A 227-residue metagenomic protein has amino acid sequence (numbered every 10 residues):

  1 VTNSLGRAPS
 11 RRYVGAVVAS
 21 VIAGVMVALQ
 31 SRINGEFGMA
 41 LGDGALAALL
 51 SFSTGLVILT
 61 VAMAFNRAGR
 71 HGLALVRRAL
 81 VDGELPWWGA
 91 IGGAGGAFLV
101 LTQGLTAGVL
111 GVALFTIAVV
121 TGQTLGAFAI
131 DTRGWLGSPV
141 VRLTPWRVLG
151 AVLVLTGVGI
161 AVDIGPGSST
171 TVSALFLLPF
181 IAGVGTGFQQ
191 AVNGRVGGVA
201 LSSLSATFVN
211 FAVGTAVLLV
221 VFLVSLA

Functional and structural regions predicted by a protein language model:
V1-V21, F128-V184: Juxtamembrane helix-loop boundary signature in multi-pass membrane transporters
N3, A62-A79, G126-P139, F188-G198: C-terminal ends of transmembrane helices
G15-A19, G44-N66, W87-W88, V152-L153 (+2 more regions): Hydrophobic alpha-helical transmembrane segments of multi-pass integral membrane proteins, especially transporters
A16-S20, H71-F98, W146, A174-F180 (+1 more regions): Loop-to-transmembrane-helix transition segments
L29-G42, L101-L110, A118, A191-A200: Juxtamembrane C-cap of transmembrane helices in multi-pass membrane transport proteins
A47, L105-T106, R133-W135, A206: Hydrophobic/aromatic residues within transmembrane alpha-helices of multi-pass small-molecule transporters
G96, Q103-R133: Specific alpha-helical transmembrane segments that line the substrate/conduction pathway and gating interfaces
